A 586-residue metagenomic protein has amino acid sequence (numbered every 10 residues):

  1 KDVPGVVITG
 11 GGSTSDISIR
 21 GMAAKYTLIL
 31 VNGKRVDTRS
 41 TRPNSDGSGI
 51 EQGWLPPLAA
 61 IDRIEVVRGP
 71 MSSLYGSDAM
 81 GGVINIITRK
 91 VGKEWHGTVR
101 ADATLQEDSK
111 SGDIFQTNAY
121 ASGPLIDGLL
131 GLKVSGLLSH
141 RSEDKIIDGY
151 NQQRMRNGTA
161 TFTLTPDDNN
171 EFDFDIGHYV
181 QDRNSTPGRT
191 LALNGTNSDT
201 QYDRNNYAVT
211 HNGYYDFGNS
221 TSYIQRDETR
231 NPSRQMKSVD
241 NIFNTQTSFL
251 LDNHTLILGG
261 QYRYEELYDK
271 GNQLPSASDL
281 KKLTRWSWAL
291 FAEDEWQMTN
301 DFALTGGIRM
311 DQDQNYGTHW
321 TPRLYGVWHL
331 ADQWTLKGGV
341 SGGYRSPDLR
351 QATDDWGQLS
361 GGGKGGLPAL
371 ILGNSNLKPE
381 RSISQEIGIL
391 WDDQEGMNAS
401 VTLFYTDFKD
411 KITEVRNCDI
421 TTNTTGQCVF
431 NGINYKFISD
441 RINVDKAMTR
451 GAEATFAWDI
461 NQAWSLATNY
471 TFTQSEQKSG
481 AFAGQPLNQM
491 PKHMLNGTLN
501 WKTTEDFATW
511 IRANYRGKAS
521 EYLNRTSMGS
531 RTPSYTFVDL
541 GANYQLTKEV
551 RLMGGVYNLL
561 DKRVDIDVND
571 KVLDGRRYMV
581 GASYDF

Functional and structural regions predicted by a protein language model:
K1-T38, D62: Extracytoplasmic beta-strand/coil segments of soluble accessory domains associated with Gram-negative outer-membrane
S15-S18, I29-N32, G47-W54, V66 (+2 more regions): N-terminal periplasmic accessory domains that precede and gate Gram-negative outer-membrane beta-barrel machines
R35, S40, Y268-G271, Q314-H319 (+5 more regions): Surface-exposed extracellular loop regions of Gram-negative outer-membrane beta-barrel proteins, predominantly
V36-R68: Short acidic/polar hinge/loop motifs at secondary-structure boundaries that mediate gating or recognition
K93-T200, D410: Periplasmic-side early beta-strands and strand-to-turn transitions of outer-membrane beta-barrels
R100, Q297-L304, F404-D407, T425-L523 (+3 more regions): Gram-negative outer-membrane beta-barrel transporters
L164-D167, D175-I176, H211, N253 (+4 more regions): Structural signature of Gram-negative outer-membrane beta-barrels, strongest in the C-terminal barrel of TonB-dependent
I242-S248, N253, G259, L283 (+5 more regions): Outer membrane beta-barrel strand-and-loop segments of large Gram-negative receptors, especially TonB-dependent
